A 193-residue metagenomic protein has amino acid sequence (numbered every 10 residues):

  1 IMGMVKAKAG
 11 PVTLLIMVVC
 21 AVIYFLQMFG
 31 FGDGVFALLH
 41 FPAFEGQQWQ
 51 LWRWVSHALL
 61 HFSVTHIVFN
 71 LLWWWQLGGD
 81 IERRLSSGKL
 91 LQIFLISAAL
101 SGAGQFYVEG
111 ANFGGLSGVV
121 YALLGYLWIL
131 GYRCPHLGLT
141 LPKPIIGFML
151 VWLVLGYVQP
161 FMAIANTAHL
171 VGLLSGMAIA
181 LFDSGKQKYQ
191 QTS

Functional and structural regions predicted by a protein language model:
I1-S193: A detector for small-residue-rich transmembrane helices and their helix-helix packing motifs
